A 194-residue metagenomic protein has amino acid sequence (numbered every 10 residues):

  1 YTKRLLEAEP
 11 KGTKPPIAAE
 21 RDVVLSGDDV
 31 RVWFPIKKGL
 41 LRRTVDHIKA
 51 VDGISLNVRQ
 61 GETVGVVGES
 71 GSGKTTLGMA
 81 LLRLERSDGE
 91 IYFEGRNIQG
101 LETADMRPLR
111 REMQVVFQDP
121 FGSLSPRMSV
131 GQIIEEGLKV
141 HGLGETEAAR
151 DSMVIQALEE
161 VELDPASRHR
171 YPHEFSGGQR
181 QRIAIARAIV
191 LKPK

Functional and structural regions predicted by a protein language model:
L40-V45, I98-Q114, V140, E147: ABC ATPase NBD coupling module
V67-G68: The feature captures the beta-strand-to-loop junction immediately N-terminal to the Walker
G89-N97: Conserved ABC transporter NBD signature motif
N97, A148-A166: Conserved ABC ATPase "signature" region
F121, R127-K139, D151, I155 (+1 more regions): Short helical segment in ABC ATPase nucleotide-binding domains corresponding to the A-loop/adjacent helical element
Y171-F175, Q179: Conserved ABC ATPase signature
I185: Hydrophobic anchor residue at the start of the ABC signature
V190-K194: A short, proline-enriched helix->beta-strand linker immediately N-terminal to the Walker B motif in ABC-type P-loop
